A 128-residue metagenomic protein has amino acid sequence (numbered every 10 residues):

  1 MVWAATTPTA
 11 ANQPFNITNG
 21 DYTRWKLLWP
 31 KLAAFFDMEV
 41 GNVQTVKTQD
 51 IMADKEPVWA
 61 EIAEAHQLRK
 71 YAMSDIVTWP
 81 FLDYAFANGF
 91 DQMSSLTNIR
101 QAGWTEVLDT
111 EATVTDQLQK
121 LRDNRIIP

Functional and structural regions predicted by a protein language model:
M1-L82, S95, L118, N124: Mid/C-terminal beta-alpha module of Rossmann-like enzyme folds, strongest in SDR-family dehydrogenases/epimerases
A85-F86: A conserved mid-domain beta-alpha-beta active-site/ligand-binding segment of alpha/beta enzyme cores
F90: Glycine/small-residue-rich pyrophosphate-binding loop that anchors the diphosphate of NDP-sugar donors
R100-P128: C-terminal/domain-terminus segments
